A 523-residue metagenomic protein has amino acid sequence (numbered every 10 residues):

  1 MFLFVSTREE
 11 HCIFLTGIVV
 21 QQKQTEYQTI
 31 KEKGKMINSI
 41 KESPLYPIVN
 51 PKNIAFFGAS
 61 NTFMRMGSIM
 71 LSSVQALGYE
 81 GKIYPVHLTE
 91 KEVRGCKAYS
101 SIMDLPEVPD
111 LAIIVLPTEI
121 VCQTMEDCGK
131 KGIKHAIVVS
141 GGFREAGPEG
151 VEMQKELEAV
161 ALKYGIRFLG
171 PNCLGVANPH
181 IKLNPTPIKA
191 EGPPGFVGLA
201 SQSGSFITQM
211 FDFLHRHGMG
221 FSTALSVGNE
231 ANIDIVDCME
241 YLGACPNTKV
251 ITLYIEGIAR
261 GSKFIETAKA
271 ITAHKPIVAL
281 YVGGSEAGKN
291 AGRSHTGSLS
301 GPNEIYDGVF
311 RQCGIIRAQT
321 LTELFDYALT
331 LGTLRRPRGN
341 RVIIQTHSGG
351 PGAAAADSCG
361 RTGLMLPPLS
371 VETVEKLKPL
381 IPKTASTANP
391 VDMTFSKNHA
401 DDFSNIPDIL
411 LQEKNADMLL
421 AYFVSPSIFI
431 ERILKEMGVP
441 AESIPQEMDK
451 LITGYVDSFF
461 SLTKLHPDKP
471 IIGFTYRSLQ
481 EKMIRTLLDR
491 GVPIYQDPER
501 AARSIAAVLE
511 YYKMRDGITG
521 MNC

Functional and structural regions predicted by a protein language model:
M1-T16: N-terminal amphipathic/hydrophobic targeting modules at extreme N-termini, encompassing cleavable Sec/SRP-type signal
L3-S6, V20-Q21, K31, V49: N-terminal non-cleavable signal-anchor helices
V5-E9, Q21, S73, T248: Generic detection of intrinsically disordered/low-complexity segments and helix-coil linkers/edges
H11, Q22-Y27: Cationic, low-complexity basic patches in intrinsically disordered or flexible, solvent-exposed regions
I30-C523: Catalytic-core regions of core metabolic enzymes, especially those transforming organic acids/acyl-group intermediates
